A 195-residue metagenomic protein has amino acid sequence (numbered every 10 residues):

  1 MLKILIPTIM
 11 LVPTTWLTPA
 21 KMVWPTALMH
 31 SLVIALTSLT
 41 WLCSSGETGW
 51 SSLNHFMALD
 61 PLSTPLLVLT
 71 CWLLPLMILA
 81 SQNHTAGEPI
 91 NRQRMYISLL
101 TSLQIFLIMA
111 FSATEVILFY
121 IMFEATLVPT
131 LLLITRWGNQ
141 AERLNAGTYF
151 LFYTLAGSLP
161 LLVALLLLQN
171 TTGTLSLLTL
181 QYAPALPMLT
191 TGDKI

Functional and structural regions predicted by a protein language model:
M1-L99: Transmembrane helix-loop-helix hairpins at membrane boundaries of multipass inner-membrane proteins
L62, P89, E115-V116, I195: Short alpha-helical transmembrane interface motifs in multi-pass membrane proteins
S102, F106-K194: Alpha-helical multi-pass transmembrane bundles of energy-transducing inner-membrane proteins
